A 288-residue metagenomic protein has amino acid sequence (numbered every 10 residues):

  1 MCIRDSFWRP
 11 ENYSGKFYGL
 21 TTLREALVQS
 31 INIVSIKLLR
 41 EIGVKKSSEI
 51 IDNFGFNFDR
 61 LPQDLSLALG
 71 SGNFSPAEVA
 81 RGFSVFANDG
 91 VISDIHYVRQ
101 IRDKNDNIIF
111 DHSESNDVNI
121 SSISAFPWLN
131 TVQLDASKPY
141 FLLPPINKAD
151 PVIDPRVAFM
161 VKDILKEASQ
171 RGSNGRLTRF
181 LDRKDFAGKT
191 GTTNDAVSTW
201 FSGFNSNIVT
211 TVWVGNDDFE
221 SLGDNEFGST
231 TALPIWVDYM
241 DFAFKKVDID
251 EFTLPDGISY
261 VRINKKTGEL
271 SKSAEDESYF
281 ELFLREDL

Functional and structural regions predicted by a protein language model:
M1, S48-F54, R99-D103: A short, well-structured edge-of-sheet supersecondary motif
M1-D5, A26: Conserved small/polar residues in nucleotide/adenosyl-binding loops
F7-N12, G43-R81: Mid-domain, small-residue-enriched loop/turn segments at the edges of structured enzyme/sensor domains
R9-S14, T22-R24, I33-L39, D64-G70 (+2 more regions): Second-shell loop/turn segments in exported
G19-L27, V34-S35, S47, V161: A long, glycine-enriched binding/interface module in the latter
E25-Q29, S75-E286: A penicillin-recognizing enzyme superfamily signal
S30, K45, F54-F58, I108 (+1 more regions): A short secondary-structure junction motif
N32-D52, T190: A small/polar active-site loop signature that marks catalytic segments
